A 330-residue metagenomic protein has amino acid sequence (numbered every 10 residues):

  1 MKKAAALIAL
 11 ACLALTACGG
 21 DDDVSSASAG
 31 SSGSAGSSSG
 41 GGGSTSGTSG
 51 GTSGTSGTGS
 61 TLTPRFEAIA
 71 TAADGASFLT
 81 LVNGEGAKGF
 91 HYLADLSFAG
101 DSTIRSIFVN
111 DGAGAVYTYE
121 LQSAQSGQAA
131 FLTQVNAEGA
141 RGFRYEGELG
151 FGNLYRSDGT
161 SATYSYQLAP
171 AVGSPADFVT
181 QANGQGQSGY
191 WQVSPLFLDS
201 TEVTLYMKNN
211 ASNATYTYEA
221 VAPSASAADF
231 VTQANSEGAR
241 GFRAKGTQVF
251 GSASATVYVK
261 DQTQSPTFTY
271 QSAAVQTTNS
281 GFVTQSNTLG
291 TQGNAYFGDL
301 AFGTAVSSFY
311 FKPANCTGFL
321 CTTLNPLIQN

Functional and structural regions predicted by a protein language model:
K2-I8: Sec-dependent signal peptide recognition, specifically the positively charged N-region followed immediately by
I8, A27-A29, S49: A ubiquitous, low-specificity "background" feature that marks scattered single residues across proteins without
A14-A17: C-terminal motif of bacterial Sec signal peptides marking the signal peptidase cleavage site
G20-A35, G40, G54-N330: Terminus-proximal functional modules
T45-T55: Long, intrinsically disordered low-complexity tandem-repeat segments
